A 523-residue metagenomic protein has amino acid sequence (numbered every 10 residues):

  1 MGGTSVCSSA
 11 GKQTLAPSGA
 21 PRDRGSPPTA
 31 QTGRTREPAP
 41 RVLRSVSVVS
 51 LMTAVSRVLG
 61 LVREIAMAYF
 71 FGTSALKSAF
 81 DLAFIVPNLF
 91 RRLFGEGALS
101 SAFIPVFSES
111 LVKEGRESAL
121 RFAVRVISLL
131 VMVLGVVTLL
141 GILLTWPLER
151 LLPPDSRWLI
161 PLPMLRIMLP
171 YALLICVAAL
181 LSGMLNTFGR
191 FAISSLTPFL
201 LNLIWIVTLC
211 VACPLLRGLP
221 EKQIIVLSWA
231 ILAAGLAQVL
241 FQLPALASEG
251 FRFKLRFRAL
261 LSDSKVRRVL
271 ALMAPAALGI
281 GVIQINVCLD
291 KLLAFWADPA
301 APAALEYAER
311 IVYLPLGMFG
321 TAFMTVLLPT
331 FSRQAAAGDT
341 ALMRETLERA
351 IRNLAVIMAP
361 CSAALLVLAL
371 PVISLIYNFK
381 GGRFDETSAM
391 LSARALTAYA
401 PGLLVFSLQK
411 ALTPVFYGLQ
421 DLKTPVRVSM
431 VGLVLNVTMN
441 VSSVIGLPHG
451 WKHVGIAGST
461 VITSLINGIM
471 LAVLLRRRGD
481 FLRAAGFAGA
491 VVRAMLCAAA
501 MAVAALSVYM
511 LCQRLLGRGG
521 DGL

Functional and structural regions predicted by a protein language model:
G2-L523: Membrane-embedded alpha-helical bundles of multi-pass transporters/translocases, especially carrier/permease families
